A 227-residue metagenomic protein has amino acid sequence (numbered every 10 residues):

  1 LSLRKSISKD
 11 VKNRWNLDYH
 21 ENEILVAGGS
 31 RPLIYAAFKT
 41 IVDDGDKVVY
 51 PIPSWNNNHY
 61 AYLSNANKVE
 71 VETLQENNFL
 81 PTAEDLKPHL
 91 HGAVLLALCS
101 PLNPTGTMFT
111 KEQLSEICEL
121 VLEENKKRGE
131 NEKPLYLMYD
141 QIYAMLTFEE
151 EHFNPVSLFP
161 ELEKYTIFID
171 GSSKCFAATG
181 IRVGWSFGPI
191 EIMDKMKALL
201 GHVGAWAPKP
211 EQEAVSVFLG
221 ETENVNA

Functional and structural regions predicted by a protein language model:
L1-E132, A144-P160: Conserved core of the PLP fold type I
E21, E132-P134, H152, E163 (+2 more regions): A structure-centric signal for secondary-structure junctions around beta-strands
S100, L137-M138: Residue-level marker for buried hydrophobic side chains located in beta-strands that build the well-ordered beta-sheet
V121, N131-P134, E191, E223: Polar low-complexity intrinsically disordered regions enriched in Ser/Thr and small residues
Q141: Walker B catalytic acidic pair
Y165-A227: PLP-dependent aminotransferase class I/II
